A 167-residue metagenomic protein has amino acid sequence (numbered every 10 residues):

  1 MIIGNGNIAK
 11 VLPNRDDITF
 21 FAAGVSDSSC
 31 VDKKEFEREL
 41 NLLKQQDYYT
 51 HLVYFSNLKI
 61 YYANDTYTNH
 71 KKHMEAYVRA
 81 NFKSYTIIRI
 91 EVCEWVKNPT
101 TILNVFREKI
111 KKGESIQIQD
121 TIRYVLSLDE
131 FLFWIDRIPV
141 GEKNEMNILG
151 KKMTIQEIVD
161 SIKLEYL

Functional and structural regions predicted by a protein language model:
M1-G4, I116-I118, M146-I148: Short hydrophobic beta-strand segments
M1-R15: N-terminal Rossmann NAD(P)H-binding glycine-rich loop of SDR-like oxidoreductase domains
I2, V125, K152: Short aromatic/basic micro-patch
P13-Y49, Y54-N64: NAD(P)H-binding glycine-rich loop region in Rossmannoid oxidoreductase-like domains and their noncatalytic homologs
H70: Active-site helix of classical SDR
H73, Y77-N81, I158: Hydrophobic alpha-helix immediately C-terminal to the catalytic Tyr-X-X-X-Lys motif of short-chain
S84-I87, E91-Y124, L128-D136: NAD(P)-dependent short-chain dehydrogenase/reductase
W134-L167: Mid/C-terminal beta-alpha module of Rossmann-like enzyme folds, strongest in SDR-family dehydrogenases/epimerases
